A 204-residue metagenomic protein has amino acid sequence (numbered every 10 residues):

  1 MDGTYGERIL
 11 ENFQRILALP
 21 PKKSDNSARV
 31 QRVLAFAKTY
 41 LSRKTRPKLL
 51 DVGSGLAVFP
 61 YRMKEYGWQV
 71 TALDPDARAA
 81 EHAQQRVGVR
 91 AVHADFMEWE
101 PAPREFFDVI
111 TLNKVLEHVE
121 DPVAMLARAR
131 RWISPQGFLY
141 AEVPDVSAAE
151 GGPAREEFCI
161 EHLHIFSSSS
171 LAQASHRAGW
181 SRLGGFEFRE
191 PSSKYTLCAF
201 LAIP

Functional and structural regions predicted by a protein language model:
M1-N113, P122-L126, F186-F188, K194-P204: Conserved N-terminal segment of class I S-adenosyl-L-methionine
V70, L139-A141: Hydrophobic/aromatic residues located in beta-strands of well-ordered beta-sheets within soluble catalytic
E98, E117, A148: Active-site micro-motifs of SAM-dependent methyltransferase domains
K114, H118, H162: Histidine-centered divalent metal-coordination motifs
V123-F138: A short glycine-rich, Lys/Arg-flanked "PGG" loop and its adjoining helix->strand segment in the class I
A141-A174: Short, glycine-/aromatic-enriched active-site segment of Class I SAM-dependent methyltransferases
S168-F188: A SAM-dependent methyltransferase catalytic signature shared across enzymes that methylate proteins
